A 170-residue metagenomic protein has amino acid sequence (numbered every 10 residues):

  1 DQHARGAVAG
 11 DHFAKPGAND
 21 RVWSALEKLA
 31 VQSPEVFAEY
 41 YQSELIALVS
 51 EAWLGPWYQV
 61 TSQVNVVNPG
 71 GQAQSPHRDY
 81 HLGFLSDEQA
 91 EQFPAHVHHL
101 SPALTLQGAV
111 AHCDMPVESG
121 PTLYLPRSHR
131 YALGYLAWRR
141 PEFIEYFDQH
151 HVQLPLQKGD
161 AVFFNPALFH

Functional and structural regions predicted by a protein language model:
D1-A90, P94: Non-heme Fe(II)-dependent double-stranded beta-helix
E35, V97, D148: Generic anion/oxyanion-binding catalytic loop in active/binding sites
Y40-E44, G70, H99-L106, P116: Short, amphipathic alpha-helical segments
V67-Q72, V117-E118, H170: Short catalytic/ligand-binding loop motif for oxyanion handling, primarily in non-cytosolic enzymes, centered on
Q92-F93, S101-F169: Double-stranded beta-helix
